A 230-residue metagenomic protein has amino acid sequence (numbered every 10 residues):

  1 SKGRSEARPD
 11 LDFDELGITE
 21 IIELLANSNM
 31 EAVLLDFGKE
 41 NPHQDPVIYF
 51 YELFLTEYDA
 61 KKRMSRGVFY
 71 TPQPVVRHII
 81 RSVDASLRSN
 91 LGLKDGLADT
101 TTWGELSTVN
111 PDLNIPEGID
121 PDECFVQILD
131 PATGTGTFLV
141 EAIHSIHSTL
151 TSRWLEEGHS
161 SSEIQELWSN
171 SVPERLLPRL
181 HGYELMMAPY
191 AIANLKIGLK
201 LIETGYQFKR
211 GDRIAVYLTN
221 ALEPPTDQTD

Functional and structural regions predicted by a protein language model:
K2-S171, P189, P225: Class I S-adenosyl-L-methionine
H181-E184: Conserved SAM-binding motif I beta-strand of class I
A193: Conserved SAM-binding loop
G198-E203: AAA+ ATPase "lid" subdomain C-terminal helix
T204-R213: Coupling/hinge elements of helicase-like and P-loop NTPase modules
A215-Y217: General small-molecule cofactor/ligand-binding pocket signal
N220-L222: Conserved SAM/SAH-binding loop
T226-D230: Basic, amphipathic N-terminal segments
